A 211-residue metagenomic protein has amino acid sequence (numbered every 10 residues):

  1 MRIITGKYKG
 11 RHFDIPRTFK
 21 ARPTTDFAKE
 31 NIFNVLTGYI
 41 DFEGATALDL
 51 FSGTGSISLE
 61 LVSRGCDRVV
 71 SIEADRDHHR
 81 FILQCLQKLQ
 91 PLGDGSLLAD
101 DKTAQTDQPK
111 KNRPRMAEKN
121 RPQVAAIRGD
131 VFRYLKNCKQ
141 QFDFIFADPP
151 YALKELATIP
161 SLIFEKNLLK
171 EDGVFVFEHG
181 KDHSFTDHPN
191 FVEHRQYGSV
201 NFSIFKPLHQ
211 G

Functional and structural regions predicted by a protein language model:
M1-G211: Class I S-adenosyl-L-methionine-dependent methyltransferase catalytic core
